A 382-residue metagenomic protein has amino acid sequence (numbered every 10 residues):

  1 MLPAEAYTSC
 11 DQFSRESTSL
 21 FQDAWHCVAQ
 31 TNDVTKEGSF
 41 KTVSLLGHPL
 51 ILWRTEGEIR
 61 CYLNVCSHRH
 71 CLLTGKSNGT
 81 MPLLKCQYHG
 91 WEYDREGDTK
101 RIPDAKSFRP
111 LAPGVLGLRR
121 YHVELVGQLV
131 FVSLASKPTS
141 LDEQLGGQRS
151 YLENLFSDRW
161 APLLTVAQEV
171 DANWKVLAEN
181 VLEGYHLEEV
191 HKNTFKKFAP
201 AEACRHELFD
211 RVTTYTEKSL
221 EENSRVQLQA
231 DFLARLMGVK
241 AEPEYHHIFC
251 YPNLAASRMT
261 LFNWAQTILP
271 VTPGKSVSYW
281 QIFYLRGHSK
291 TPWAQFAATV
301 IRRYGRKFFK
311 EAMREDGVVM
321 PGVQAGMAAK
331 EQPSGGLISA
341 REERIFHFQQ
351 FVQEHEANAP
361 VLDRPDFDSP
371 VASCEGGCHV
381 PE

Functional and structural regions predicted by a protein language model:
M1-L46: N-terminal alpha-helical interaction blocks
F21-W25, C71, H186: Generic structural signal for secondary-structure transition and capping sites
Q22-T31, I102-S107, H247-P252: Short Pro/Gly-enriched beta-strand edge/turn motifs at strand-loop
A29-V34, A112-P113, P243-I248, Q281: Short linear motifs in intrinsically disordered
D33-S136, S140-S150: Rieske [2Fe-2S] iron-sulfur-binding domain
W53, L63-N64, E124, L129-E382: C-terminal catalytic domain of Rieske-type non-heme iron oxygenases
